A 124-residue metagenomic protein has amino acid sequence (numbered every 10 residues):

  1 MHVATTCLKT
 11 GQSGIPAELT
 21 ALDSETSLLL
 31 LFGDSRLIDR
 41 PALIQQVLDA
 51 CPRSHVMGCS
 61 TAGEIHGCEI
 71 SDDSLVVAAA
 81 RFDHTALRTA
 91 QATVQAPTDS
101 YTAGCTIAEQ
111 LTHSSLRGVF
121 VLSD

Functional and structural regions predicted by a protein language model:
M1-D124: Cofactor- and metal-binding active-site motifs of prokaryotic enzymes that mediate redox/radical or nucleophilic
